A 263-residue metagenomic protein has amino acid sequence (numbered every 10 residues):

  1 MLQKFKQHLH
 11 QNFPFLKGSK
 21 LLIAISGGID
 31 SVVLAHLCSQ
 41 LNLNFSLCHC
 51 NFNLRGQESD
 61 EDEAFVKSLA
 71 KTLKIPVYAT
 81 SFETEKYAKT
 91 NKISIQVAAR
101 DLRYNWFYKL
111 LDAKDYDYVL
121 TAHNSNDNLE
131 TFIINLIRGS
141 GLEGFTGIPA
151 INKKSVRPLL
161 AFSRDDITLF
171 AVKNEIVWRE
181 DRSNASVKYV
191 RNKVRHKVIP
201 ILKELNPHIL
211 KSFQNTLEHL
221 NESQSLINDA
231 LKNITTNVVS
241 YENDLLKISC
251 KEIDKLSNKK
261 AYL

Functional and structural regions predicted by a protein language model:
M1-I199: Core alpha/beta nucleotide-donor-binding catalytic domains of modification enzymes
Y189-L263: ATP/NTP-dependent adenylation/nucleotidyl-transfer catalytic domains that generate, transfer, or process NMP-activated
